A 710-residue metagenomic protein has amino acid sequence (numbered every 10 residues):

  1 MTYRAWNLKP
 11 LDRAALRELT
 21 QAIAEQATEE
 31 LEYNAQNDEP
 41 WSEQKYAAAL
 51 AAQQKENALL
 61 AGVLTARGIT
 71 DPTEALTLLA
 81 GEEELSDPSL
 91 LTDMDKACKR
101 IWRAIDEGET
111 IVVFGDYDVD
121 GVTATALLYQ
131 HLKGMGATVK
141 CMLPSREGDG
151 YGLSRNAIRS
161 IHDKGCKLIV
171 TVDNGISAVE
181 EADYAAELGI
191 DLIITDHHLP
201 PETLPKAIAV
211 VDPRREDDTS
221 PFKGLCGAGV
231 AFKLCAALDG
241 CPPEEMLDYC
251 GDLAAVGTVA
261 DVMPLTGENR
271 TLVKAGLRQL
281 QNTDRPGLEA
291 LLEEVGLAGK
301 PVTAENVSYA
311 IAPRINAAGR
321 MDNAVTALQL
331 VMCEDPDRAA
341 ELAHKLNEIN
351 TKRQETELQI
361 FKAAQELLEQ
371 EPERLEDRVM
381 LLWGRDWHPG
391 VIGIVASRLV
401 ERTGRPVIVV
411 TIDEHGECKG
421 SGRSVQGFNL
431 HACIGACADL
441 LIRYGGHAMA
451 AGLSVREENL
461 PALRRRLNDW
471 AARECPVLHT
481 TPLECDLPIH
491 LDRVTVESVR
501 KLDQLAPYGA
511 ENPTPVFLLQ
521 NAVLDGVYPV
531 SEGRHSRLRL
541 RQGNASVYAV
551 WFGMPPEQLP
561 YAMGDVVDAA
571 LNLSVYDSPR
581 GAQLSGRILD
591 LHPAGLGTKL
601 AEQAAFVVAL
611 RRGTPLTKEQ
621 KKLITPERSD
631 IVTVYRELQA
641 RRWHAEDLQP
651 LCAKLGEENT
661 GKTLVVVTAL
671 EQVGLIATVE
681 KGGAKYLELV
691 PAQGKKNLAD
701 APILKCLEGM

Functional and structural regions predicted by a protein language model:
M1-L50, A692-K695, A701, K705: Extreme N-terminal flexible tails
T2-Y3, P10-R13, R17, A22-A24 (+5 more regions): Hydrophobic helix-and-loop "lid/oligomerization" segment in the mid-to-C-terminal part of catalytic domains
G121, R146-Y151, L199-P201, L655-N659: Short, small-residue-enriched loops and turns at beta-alpha junctions that line or gate enzyme active sites
L127, P205-V259, D630: Short alpha-helices
K133, T138, R270-P313, A317-Q365 (+4 more regions): Acidic, two-metal ion nucleic-acid-processing modules in DNA metabolism proteins
I158, A182-D183, V667: Short amphipathic alpha-helical segments and helix-helix/interface helices
G165, V172-L225: Histidine/acidic-residue-rich, glycine-tolerant segments that coordinate divalent metal ions
